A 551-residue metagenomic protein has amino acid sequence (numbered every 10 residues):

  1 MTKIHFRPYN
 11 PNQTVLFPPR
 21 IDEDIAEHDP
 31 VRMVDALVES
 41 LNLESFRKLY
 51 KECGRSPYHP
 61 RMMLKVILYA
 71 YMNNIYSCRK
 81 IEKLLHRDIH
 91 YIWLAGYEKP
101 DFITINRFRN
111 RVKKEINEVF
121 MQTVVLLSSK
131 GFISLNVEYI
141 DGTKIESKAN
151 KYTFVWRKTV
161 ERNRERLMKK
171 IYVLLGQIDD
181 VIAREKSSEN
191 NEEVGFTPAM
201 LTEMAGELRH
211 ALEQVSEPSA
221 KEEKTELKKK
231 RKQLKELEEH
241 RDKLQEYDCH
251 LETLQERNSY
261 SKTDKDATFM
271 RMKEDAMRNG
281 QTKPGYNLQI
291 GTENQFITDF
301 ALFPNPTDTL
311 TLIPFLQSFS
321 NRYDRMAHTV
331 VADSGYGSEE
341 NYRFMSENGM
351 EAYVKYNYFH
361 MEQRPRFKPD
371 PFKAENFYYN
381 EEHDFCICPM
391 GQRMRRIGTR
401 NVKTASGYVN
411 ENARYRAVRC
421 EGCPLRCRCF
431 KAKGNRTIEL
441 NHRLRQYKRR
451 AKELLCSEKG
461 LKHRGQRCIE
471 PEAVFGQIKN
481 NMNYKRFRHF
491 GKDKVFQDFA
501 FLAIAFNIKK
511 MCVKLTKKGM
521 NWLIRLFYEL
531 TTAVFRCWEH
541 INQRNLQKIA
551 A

Functional and structural regions predicted by a protein language model:
M1-R32: Hydrophobic alpha-helical membrane-insertion signals
P8, S56, I67, N74-R87 (+1 more regions): Anion-binding and metal-coordination hotspots
A26-L68, H442: Basic, short loop/linker segments at the boundary and entry of helix-turn-helix/winged-helix-like folds
Y91-G96: Secretory-pathway/luminal and periplasmic proteins that interact with or process carbohydrate-rich
